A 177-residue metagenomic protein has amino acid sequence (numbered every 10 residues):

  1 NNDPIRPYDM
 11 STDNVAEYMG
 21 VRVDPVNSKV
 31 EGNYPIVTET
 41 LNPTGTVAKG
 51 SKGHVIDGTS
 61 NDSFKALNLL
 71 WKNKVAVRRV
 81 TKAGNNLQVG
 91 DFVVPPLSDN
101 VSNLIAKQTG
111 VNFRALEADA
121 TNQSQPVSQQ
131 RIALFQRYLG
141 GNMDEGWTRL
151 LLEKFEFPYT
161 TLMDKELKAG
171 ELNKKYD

Functional and structural regions predicted by a protein language model:
N1-D177: Intrinsic-disorder/low-complexity accessory segments
